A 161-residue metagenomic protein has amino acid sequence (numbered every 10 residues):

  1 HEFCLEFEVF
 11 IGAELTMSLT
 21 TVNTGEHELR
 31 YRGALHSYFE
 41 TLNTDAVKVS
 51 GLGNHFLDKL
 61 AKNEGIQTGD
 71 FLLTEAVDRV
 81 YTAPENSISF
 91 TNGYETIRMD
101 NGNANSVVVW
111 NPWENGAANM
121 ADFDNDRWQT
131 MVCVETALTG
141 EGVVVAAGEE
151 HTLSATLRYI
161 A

Functional and structural regions predicted by a protein language model:
H1, Y31-G33, V145-E149: Short glycine/proline-enriched turns and hinge-like loops at secondary-structure junctions
H1-Y31: Acidic, contiguous internal or C-terminal segments within carbohydrate-active enzymes that form a structured patch used
L5, A34, A155: Non-heme Fe(II) oxygenase metal-center motifs and adjacent flexible, charged/small-residue loops
E8, S18, Y38, M131-C133: Conserved hydrophobic/aromatic beta-strand scaffold that supports enzyme active sites
V9-A13, N23-G25, S37-T41, L138-G140 (+1 more regions): Beta-strand elements of well-folded, non-transmembrane domains
S18-V22, S50, E135: Beta-strand residues in well-ordered beta-sheet regions across diverse protein folds
E28-R30, A34, Y38-V108: Active-site/ligand-binding surface loops and adjacent short beta/alpha elements that line catalytic pockets across
R79-A161: Beta-strand-rich recognition/accessory modules
